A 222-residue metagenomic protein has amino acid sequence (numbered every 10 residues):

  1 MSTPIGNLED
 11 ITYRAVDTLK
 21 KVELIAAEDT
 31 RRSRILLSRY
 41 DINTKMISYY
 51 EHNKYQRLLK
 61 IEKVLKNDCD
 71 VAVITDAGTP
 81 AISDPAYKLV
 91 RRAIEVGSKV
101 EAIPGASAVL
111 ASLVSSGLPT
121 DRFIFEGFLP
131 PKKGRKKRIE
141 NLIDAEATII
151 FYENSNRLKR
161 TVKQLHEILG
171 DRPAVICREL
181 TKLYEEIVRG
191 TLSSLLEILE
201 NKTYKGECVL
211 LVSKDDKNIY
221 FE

Functional and structural regions predicted by a protein language model:
M1-E51: Glycine-rich, flexible N-terminal cofactor/catalytic loop recognition
I5-G6, D76-P80, S155-R157, D215-K217: Short glycine-rich anion-binding loops that position phosphate/pyrophosphate groups of nucleotides and phosphorylated
L19-I25, S98-V100, T148-I149: Short active-site oxyanion
Y49-Y55, F128-P130: Conserved helicase motor
Y50, L58-S107: Glycine/small-residue-rich loop that forms an oxyanion/phosphate-binding "nest" at active or ligand-binding sites
C69-D70, T148, Y152-E222: A contiguous loop/helix-start segment that scaffolds small-molecule binding in enzyme catalytic cores
K88-A145: Class I SAM-dependent methyltransferase SAM-binding "motif I" and its flanking Rossmann-like core
